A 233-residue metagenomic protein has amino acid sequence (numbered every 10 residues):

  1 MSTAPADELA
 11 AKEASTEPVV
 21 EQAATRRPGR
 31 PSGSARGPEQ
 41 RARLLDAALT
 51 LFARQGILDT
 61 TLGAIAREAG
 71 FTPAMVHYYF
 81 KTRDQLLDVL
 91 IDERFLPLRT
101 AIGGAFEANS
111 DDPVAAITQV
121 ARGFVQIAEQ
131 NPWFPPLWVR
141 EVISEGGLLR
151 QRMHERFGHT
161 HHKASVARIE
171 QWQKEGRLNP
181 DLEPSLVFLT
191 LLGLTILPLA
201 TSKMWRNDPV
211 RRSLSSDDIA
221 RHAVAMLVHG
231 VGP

Functional and structural regions predicted by a protein language model:
M1-P28, G123-Q126, Q130, H159-E175 (+1 more regions): C-terminal peripheral helix-coil segments that are non-catalytic and often amphipathic
G37, L87, I91, F95 (+5 more regions): Amphipathic, non-transmembrane alpha-helical scaffold segments
Q40-L49, I65, L90-L98, S165: Generic hydrophobic, amphipathic alpha-helix propensity
R43, L51-Q85, V89: Helix-turn-helix
R54-L58, N109, N131, E175: Short coil/turn segments at alpha/beta junctions that flank glycine-rich nucleotide-binding fingerprints
G104-P136, P184-L191, D217-A220: Hydrophobic alpha-helical connector segments
A115-A116, E129-Q151, A200-N207: Amphipathic alpha-helical segments used for helix-helix packing
